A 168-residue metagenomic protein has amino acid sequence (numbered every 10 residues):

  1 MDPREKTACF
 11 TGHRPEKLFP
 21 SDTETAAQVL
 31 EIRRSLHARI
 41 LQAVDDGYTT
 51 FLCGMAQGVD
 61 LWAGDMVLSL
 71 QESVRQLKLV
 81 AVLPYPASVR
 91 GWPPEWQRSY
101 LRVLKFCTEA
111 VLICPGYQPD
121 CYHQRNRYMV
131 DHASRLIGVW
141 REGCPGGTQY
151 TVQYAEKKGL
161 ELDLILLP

Functional and structural regions predicted by a protein language model:
M1-P168: Acidic/glycine-enriched connector segments
